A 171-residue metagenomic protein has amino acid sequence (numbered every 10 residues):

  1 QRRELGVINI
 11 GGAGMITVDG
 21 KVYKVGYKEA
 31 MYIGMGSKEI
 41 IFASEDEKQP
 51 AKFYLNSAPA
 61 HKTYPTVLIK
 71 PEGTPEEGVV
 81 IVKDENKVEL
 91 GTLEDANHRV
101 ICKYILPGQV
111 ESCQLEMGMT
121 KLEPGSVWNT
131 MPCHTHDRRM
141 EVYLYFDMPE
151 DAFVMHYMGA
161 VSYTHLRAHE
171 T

Functional and structural regions predicted by a protein language model:
Q1, D95-V142: A short glycine-rich, His/Asp/Glu-containing loop-to-beta-strand
Q1-E29: Long, hydrophobic/aromatic-enriched structural stretches that serve as scaffold segments
R3-G14, K121-E123, D137-G159: Short, conserved beta-strand element in jelly-roll/cupin
D19, Y64-I69, L115-E116, V127-C133 (+1 more regions): A short secondary-structure junction signal
A30-M31, M35-F42, W128, R167: Histidine-centered metal-chelating micro-motifs
M35-S37, S44-D46, L55-A60, Y104-L106 (+1 more regions): Short, structured patches in soluble enzyme cores that scaffold and shape functional sites
P50-E111: Surface-exposed beta-loop interaction hotspot
T164-T171: Conserved small/polar residues in nucleotide/adenosyl-binding loops
